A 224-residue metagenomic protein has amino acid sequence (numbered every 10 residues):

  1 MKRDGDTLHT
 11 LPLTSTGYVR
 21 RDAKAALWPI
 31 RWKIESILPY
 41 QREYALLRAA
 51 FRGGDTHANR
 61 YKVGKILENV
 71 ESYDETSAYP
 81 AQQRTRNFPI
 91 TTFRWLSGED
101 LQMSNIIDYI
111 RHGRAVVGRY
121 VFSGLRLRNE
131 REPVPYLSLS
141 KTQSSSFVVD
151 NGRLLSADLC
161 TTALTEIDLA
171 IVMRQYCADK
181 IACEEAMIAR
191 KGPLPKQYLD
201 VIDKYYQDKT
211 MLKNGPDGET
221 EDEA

Functional and structural regions predicted by a protein language model:
M1-A224: Conserved acidic
